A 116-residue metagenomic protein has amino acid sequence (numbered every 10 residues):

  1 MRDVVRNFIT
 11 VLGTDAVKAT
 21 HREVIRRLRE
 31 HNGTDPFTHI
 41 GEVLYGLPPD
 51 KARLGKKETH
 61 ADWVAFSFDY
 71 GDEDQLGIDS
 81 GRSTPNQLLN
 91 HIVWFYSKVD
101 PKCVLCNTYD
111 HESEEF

Functional and structural regions predicted by a protein language model:
M1-H31: Short, extreme N-terminal segment that most often corresponds to the first beta-strand
R26-P36, Y96-C103: A common structural junction motif
G41-F116: Charged interaction segments
